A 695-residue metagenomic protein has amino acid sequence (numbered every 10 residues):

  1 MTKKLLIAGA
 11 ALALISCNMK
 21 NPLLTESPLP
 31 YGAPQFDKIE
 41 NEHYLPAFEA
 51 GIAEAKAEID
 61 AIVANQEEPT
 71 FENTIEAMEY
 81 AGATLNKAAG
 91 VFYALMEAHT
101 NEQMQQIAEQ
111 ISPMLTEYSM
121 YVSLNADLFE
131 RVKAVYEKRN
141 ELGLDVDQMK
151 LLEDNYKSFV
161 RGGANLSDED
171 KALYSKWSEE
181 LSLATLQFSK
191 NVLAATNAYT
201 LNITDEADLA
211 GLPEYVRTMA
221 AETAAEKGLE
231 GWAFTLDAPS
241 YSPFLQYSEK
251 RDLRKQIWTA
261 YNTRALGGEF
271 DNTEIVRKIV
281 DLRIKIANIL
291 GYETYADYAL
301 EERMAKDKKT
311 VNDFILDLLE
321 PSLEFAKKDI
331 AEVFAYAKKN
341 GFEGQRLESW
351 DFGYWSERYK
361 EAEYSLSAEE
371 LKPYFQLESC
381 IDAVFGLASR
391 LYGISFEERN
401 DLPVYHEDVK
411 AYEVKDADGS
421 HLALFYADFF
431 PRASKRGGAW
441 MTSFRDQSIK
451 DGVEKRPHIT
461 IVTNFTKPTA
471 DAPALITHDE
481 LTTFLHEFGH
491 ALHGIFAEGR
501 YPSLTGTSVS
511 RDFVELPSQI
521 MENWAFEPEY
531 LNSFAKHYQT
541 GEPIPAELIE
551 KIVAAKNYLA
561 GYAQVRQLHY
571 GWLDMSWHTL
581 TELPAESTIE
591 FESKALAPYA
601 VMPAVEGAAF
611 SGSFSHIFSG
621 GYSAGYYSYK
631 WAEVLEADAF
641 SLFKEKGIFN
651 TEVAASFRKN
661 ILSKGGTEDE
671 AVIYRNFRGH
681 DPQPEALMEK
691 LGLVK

Functional and structural regions predicted by a protein language model:
T2-A8: Sec-dependent signal peptide recognition, specifically the positively charged N-region followed immediately by
I15-S16: C-terminal motif of bacterial Sec signal peptides marking the signal peptidase cleavage site
M19-H43, A50, A210, G231-A233 (+10 more regions): C-terminal, non-catalytic "cap/extension" segments appended to globular domains
K20-L212, F643: N-terminal helix-rich structural modules
P28-H43, F92-I111, A134-K176, T235-E274 (+6 more regions): Short His/Asp/Glu-rich catalytic/ion-coordination signatures at enzyme active sites or charged loops
A83-A94, E153, K157, F352-R358 (+2 more regions): Short, hydrophobic/amphipathic alpha-helical patches that form generic packing surfaces within helical domains
L151, L183, K190, A195-T235 (+6 more regions): Active-site-proximal, well-structured secondary-structure segments within enzyme catalytic domains
T466-L485: Short pre-active-site segment immediately N-terminal to the catalytic Zn-binding motif
